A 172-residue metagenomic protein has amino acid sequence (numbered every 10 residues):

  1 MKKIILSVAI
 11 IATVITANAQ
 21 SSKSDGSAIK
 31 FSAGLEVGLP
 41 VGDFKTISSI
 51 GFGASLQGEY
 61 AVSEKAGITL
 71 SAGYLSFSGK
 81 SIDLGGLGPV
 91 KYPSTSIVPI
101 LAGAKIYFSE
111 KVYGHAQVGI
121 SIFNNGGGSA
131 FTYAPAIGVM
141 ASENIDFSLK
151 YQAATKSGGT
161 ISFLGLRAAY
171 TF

Functional and structural regions predicted by a protein language model:
M1-A28: Cleavable N-terminal export/targeting peptides
Q20-K65, K111, I161-F172: Short glycine/proline- and aromatic-enriched beta-strand/turn motifs that initiate or cap beta-hairpins
S24-G26, G42, Y74, K80-S81 (+1 more regions): Predominantly the C-terminal beta-signal and adjacent terminal strand-loop region of outer-membrane beta-barrel
G34, E59-G79, P89, T95-G103 (+1 more regions): Detector for outer-membrane/organellar transmembrane beta-barrel domains, recognizing the amphipathic beta-strand
L35-L39, A54-Y60, Y74, I100-I106 (+4 more regions): Residues on the lipid-exposed face of transmembrane beta-strands in outer-membrane beta-barrel proteins
L39-I47, S76-S96, N124-G128, S157-G159: Flexible, solvent-exposed loop segments that connect beta-strands
K65-I68, K111-G114, A141-L149: Repeated loop/turn-to-beta-strand initiation elements of outer-membrane beta-barrel proteins
Y107-G127: Mid-chain, well-packed structural core segment of small domains
